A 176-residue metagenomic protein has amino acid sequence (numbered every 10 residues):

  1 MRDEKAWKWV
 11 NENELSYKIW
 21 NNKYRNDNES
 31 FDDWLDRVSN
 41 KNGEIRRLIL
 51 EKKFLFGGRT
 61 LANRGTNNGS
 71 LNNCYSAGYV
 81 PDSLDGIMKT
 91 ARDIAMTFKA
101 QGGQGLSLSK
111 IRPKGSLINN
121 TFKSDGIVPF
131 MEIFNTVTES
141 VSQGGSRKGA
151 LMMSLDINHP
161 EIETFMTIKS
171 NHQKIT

Functional and structural regions predicted by a protein language model:
M1-T176: Extended catalytic cores of very large enzyme megasubunits
